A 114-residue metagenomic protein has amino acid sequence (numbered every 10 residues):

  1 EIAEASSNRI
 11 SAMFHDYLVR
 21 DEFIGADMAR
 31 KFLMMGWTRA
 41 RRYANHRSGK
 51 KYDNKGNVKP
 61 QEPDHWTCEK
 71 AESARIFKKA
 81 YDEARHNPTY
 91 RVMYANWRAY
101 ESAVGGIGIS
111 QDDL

Functional and structural regions predicted by a protein language model:
E1-S11, R30-L114: C-terminal-biased regions
F14, L18-V19: Hydrophobic/aromatic side-chain positions at a characteristic register within alpha-helices of tetratricopeptide repeats
F23, A29-R30: Inward-facing hydrophobic residues that define packing positions of alpha-helical scaffold repeats
F23-I24, Y90: A general structural signal for well-ordered secondary-structure junctions
